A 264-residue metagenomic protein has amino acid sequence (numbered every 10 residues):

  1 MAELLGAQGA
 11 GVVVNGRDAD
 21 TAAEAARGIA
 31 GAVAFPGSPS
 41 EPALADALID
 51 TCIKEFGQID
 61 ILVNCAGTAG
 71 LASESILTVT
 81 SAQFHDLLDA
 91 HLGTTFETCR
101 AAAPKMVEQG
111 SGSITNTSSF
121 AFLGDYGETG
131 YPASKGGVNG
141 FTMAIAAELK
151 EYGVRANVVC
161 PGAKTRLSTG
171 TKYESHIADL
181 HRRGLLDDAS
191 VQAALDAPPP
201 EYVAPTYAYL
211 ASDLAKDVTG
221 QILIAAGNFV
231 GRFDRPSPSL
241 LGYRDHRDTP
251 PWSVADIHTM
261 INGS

Functional and structural regions predicted by a protein language model:
M1-V13: Canonical Rossmann dinucleotide-binding motif of NAD(H)/NADP(H)-dependent dehydrogenases/reductases, specifically
I29-A43: Rossmann-fold cofactor-recognition segment
A30, T51-N64, L71, S111 (+1 more regions): A glycine-rich helix->loop->beta "capping" turn within Rossmann-like NAD(P)(H)-dependent oxidoreductase domains
T68-A69, T115-G137, T142-M143, A147-E151 (+1 more regions): Catalytic loop of short-chain dehydrogenase/reductase
A72-I76, T80-L88: Substrate-binding pocket helix/loop in short-chain dehydrogenase/reductase
C99-R100, M143: A short, exposed helix-loop element centered on a Lys and neighboring polar residues
L180-S264: C-terminal helical subdomain
